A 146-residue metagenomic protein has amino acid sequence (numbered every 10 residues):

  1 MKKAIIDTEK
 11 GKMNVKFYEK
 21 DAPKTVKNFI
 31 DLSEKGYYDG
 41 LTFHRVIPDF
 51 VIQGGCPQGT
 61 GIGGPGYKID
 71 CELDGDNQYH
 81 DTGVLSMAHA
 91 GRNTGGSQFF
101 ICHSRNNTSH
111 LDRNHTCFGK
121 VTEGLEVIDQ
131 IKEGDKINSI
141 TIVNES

Functional and structural regions predicted by a protein language model:
M1-S146: Cyclophilin-like peptidyl-prolyl cis-trans isomerases
